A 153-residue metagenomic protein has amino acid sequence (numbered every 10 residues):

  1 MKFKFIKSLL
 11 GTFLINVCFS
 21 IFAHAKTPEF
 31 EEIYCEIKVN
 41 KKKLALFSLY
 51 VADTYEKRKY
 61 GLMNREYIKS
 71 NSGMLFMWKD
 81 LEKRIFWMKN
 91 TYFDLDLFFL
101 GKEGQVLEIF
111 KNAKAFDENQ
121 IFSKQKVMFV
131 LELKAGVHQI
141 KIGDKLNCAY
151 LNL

Functional and structural regions predicted by a protein language model:
K2-L10: Bacterial N-terminal signal peptides that target proteins for export
L9-S20: Bacterial N-terminal signal peptides
K26-L153: Compact, glycine-rich, soluble single-domain proteins
